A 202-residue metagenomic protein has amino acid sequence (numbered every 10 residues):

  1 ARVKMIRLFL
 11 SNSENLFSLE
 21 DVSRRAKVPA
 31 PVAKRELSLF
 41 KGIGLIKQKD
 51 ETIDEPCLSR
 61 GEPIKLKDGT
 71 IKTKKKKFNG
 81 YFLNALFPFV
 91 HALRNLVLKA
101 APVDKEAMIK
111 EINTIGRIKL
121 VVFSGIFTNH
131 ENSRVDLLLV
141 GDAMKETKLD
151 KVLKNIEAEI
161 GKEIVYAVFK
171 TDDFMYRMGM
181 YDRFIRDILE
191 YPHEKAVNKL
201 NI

Functional and structural regions predicted by a protein language model:
A1-T52, S59-E62, K67-L120, F127-N132 (+1 more regions): Catalytic core of pol beta-like nucleotidyltransferases
D136-L139: Short beta-strand->loop micro-motif that forms the acidic, two-metal-ion catalytic signature in nucleotide-processing
